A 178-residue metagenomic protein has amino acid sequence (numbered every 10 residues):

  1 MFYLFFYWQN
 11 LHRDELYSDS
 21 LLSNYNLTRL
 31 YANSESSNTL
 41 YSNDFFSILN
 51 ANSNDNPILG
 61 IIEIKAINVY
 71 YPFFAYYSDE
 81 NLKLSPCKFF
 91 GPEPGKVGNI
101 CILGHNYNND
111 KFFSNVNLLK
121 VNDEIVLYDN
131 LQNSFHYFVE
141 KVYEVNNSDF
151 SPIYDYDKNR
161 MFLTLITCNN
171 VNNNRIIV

Functional and structural regions predicted by a protein language model:
M1-V178: Solvent-exposed, non-transmembrane regions of membrane-associated and secreted proteins
